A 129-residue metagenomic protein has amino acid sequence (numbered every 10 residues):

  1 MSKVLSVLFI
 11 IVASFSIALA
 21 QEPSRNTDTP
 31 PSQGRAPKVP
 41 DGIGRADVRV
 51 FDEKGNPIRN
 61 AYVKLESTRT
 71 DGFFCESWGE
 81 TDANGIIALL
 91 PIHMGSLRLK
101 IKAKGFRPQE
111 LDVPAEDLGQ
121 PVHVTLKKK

Functional and structural regions predicted by a protein language model:
M1-V4: Positively charged n-region of N-terminal signal peptides that target proteins for export
S6-S16: Bacterial N-terminal signal peptides
L19-R45, F51-K54, E110-P114, P121-K129: Beta-strand-rich domain onsets/edges
G44-A46, K54-T70: Short, ordered, surface-exposed loop/turn motifs in non-cytosolic proteins
T70-I87: Short, acidic Ser/Thr/Gly-rich low-complexity loop/linker segments typical of extracellular and cell-surface proteins
A88-S96: Short Pro-Gly-centered beta-turn/loop motif in secreted/extracellular proteins
G95-L99, Q120: Exposed beta-strand face motif in extracellular beta-rich ectodomains
K100-D112: A short, solvent-exposed loop/turn motif at the edges and junctions of modular extracellular/periplasmic domains
